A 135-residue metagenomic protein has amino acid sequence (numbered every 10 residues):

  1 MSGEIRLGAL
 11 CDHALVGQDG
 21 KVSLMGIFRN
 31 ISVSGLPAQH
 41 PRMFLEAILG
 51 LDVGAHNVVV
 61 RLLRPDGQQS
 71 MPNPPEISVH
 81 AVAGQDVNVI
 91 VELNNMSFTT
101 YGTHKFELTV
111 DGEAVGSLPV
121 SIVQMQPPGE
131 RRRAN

Functional and structural regions predicted by a protein language model:
S2-N135: Contiguous segments within soluble domain cores/interaction surfaces
